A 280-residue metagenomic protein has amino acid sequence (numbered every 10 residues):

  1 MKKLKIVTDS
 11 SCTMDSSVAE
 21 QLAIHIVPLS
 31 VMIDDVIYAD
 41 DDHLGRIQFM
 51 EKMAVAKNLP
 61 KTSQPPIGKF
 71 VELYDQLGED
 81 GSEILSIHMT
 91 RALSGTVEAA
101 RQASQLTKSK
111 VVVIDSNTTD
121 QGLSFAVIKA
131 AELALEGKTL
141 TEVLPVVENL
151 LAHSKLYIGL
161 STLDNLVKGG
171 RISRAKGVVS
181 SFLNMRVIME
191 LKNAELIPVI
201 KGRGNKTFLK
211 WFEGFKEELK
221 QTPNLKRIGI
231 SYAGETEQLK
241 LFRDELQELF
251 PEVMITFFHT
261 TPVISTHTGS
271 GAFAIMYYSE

Functional and structural regions predicted by a protein language model:
L4, S82-S86, K226-I228: Generic beta-sheet signal
K5-Q64: N-terminal glycine-rich anion-binding loop in soluble enzyme alpha/beta folds
T8, S86-T90, D115: Short beta-strand segments
S11-H25, S30, V36, T96-V112 (+1 more regions): Mixed-charge interfacial surface used for oligomerization/domain docking and macromolecular partner engagement
K61, S86, V113, G229-I230: Short catalytic-loop micro-motif centered on adjacent basic/acidic residues
T62-L73: Glycine-rich, highly charged phosphate/nucleotide-binding loops
P65-I67, H88-G95: N-terminal glycine-rich "phosphate-gripper" loop used for MgATP/nucleotide binding and carboxylate activation
L77-E83, T222: Glycine-rich phosphate-binding loop signature in dinucleotide/nucleotide-binding domains
